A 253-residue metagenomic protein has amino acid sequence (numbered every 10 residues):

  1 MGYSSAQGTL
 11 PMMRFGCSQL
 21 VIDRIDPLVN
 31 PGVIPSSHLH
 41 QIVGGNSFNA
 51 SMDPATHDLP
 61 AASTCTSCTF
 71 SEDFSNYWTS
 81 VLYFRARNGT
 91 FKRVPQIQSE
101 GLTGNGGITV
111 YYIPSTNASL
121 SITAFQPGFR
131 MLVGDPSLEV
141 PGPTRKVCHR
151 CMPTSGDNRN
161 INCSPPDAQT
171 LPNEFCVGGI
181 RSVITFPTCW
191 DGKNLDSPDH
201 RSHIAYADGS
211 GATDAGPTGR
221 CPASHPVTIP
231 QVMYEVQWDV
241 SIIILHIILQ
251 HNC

Functional and structural regions predicted by a protein language model:
G2-S37, Q41-I184, D191-C253: Primary mode marks residue(s) on the alpha4-beta5-alpha5 output face of response regulator receiver
